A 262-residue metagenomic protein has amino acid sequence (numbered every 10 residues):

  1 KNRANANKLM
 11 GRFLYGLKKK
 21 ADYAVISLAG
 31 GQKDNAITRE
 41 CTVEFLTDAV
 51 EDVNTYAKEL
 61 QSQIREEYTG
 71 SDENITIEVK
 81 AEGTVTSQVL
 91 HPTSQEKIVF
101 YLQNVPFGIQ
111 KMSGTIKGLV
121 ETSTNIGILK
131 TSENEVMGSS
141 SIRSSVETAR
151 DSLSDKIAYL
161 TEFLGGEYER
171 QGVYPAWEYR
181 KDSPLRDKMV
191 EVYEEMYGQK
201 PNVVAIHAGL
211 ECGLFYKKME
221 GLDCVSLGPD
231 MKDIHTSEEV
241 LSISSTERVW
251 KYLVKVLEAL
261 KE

Functional and structural regions predicted by a protein language model:
K1-R143: Midchain, well-structured core segments that form catalytic/ion-binding scaffolds
N2-N5, A49, L90, G114 (+9 more regions): Catalytic cores of large soluble enzymes that bind and process phosphate-bearing ligands
R3-K20, A49, S94-Q103, K111 (+5 more regions): His/Asp/Glu-rich mid-to-C-terminal helical/loop segments that flank catalytic regions of hydrolases
K19-D22, L164, E220-D223: Short coil/turn connectors at secondary-structure junctions
N35-T42, Q88-T93, E178-E191, L214-K218: Short glycine/threonine-rich loop-to-helix capping motif typified by GTGT followed within a few residues by an Asp-Pro
G114, E121-M137, S141, V190-K255: Zn-dependent metallopeptidase/amidohydrolase metal-coordination segment
T131-K188: C-terminal structural cap/anchor segments
E167-P175, P184-V203, K251, E258-E262: C-terminal non-catalytic regions of proteins with extracellular/luminal or membrane-system context
